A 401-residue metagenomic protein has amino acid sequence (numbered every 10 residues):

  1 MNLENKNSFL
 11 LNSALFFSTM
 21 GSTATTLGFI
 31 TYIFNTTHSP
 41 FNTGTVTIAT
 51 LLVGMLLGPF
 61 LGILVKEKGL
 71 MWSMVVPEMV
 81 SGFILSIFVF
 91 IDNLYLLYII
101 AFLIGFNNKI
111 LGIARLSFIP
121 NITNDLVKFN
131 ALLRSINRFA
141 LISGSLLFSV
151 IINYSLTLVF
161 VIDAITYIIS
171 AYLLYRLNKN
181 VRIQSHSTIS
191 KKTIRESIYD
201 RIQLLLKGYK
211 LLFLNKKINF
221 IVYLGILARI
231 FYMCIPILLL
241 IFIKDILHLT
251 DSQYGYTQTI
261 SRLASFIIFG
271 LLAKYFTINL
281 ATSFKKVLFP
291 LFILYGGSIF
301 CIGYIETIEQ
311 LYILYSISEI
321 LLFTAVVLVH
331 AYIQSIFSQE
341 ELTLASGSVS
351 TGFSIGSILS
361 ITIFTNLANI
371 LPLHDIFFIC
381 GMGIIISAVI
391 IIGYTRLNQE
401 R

Functional and structural regions predicted by a protein language model:
M1-S8, N180-V222: Juxtamembrane intracellular "pre-TM" segments in multi-pass secondary transporters
S8-L11, L27, N42-G44, S73-M74 (+6 more regions): Alpha-helical transmembrane segments and their helix-entry boundary regions
L10-T26, T50-I63, M74-S81, L96-I152 (+6 more regions): Substrate-agnostic recognition of the 12-TM MFS/MFS-like secondary transporter fold
A24-G54: Extracellular/periplasmic helix-loop-helix junction of adjacent transmembrane segments in MFS-like secondary
T25, F34, L85-F88, I104 (+4 more regions): MFS-fold secondary transporters
G28, L156-F160, L204-F269: A single, central transmembrane helix in multi-pass transporters
G44-V46, T50-E67, M71-S81, D245-R401: C-terminal transmembrane bundle of multi-pass solute transporters/carriers
Y95-Y98, K128-S185, T259-R262, I363 (+2 more regions): Hydrophobic alpha-helical transmembrane segments
